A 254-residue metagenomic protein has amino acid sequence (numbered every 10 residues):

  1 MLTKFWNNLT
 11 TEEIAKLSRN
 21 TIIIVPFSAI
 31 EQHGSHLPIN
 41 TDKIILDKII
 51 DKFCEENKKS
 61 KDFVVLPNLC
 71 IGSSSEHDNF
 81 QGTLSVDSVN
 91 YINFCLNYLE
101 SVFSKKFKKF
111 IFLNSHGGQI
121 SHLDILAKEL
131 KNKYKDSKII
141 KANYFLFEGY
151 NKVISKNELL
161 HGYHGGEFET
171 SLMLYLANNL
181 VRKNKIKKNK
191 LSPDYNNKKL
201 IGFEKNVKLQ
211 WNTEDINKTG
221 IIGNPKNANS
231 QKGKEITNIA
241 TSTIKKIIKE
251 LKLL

Functional and structural regions predicted by a protein language model:
M1-K109, G117-L254: Extended, histidine- and acidic-residue-enriched regions that form the cofactor-binding/catalytic faces
